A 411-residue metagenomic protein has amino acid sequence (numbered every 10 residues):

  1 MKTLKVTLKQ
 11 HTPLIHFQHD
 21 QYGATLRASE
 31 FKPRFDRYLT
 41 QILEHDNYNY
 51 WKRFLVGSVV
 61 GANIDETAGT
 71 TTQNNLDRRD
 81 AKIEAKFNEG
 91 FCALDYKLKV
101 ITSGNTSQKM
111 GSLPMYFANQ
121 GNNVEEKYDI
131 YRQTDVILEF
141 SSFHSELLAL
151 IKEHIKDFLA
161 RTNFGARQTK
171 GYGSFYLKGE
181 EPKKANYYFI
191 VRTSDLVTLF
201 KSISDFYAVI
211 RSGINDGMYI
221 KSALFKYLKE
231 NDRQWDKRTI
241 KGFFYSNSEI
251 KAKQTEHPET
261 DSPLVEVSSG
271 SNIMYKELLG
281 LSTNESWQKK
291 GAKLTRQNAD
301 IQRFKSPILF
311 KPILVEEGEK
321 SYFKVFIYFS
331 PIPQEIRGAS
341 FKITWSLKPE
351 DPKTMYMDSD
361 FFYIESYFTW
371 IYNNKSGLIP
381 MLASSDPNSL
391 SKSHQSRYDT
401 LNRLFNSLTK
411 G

Functional and structural regions predicted by a protein language model:
M1-G411: Basic, Gly/Ser/Thr-rich N-terminal segments that form RNA-phosphate-binding interfaces in CRISPR RAMP
